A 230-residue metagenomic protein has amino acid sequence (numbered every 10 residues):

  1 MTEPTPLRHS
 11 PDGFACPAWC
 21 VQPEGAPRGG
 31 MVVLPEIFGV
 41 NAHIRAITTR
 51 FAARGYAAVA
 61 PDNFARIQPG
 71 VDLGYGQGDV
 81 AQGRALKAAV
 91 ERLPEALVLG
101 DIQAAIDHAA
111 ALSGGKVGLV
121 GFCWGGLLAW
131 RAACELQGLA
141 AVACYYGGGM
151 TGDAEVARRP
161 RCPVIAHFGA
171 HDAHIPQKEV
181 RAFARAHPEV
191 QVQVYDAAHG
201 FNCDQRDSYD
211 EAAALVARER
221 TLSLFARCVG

Functional and structural regions predicted by a protein language model:
M1-G230: N-terminal cap/leader regions of alpha/beta-hydrolase-fold enzymes, predominantly small-molecule hydrolases
